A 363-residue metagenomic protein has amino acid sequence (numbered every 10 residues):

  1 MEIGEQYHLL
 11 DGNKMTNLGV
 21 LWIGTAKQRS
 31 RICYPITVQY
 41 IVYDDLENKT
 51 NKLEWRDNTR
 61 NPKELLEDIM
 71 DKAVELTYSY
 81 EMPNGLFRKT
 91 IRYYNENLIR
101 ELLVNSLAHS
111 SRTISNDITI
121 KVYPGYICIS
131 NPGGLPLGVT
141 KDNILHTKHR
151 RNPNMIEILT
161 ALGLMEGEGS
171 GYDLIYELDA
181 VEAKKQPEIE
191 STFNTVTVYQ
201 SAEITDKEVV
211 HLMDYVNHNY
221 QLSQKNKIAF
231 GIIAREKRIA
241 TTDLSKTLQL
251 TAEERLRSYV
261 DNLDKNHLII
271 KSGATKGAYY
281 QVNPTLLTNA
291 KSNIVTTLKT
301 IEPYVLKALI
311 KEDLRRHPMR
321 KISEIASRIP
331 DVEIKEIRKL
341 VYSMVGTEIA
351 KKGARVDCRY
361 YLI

Functional and structural regions predicted by a protein language model:
M1-L103, L107-I114, V122-G125, G133-H149 (+3 more regions): Active-site helix-to-loop segments that bind/position phosphate- or nucleotide-bearing substrates and donors across
I127-A161, D206-L222, K291-K299: Glycine-rich/acidic phosphate-handling loop/turn and adjacent ATP-lid/helix of nucleotide-binding kinase/ATPase domains
D142-A183, Y215, N219-Q221, K227-I228 (+1 more regions): ATP phosphate-binding glycine-rich loop and adjacent ATP-lid/helix-beta elements within ATP-binding kinase/ATPase
N219-I228, R238, P303-K307: Short helix-coil-helix linker/hinge
R235-L248, R316-I329: Short acidic, hydrophobic short linear motifs in intrinsically disordered regions
L250-N262, D331-S343: Short amphipathic alpha-helical interaction segments
D264-A274, V345-R355: A short, conserved structural fragment
A274-V295, A354-I363: Short, cationic-aromatic polyanion-contact patches
